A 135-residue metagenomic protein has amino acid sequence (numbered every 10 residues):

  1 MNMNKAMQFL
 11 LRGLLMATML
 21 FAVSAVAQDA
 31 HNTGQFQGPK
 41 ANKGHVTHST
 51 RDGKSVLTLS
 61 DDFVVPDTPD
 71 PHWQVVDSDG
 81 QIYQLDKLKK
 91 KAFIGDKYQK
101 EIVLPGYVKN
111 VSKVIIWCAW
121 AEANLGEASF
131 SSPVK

Functional and structural regions predicted by a protein language model:
N2-L14: Bacterial N-terminal signal peptides that target proteins for export
R12-A22: Bacterial N-terminal signal peptides
A25-G53, K87-L88, K135: Transition segment at domain starts
L59-F63: Short amphipathic, basic-aromatic surface patches that mediate peripheral association with negatively charged
H72-V76: Beta-strand signatures of extracellular beta-sandwich domains
D77-Q81, W120, V134: Solvent-exposed strand-loop boundary residues in beta-sheet-rich modules
Q81-K109: An anionic, turn-rich surface loop/hairpin at beta-sheet edges that serves as a generic interaction/coordination patch
L104-S129: Short, exposed beta-strand-loop hairpins at the edges of beta-sheets in extracellular/periplasmic proteins
